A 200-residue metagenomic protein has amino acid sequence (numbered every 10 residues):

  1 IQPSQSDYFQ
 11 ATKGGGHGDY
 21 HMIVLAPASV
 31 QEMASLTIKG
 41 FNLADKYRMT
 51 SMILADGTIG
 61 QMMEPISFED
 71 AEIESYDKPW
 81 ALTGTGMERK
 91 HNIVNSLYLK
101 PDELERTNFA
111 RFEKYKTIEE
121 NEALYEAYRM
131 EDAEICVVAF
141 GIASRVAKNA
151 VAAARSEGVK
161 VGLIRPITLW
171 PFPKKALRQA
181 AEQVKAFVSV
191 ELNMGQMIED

Functional and structural regions predicted by a protein language model:
I1-Q5, S35-I38, M62-E69, N149 (+2 more regions): Short acidic, glycine/serine/threonine-rich loops at helix termini
Q2-G57: Conserved thiamine diphosphate
Q5-A11, E88-L97, K116-E119, F140-A147: Short low-complexity stretches enriched in small and charged residues
S6-T12, E72-D77, E182-F187: Short, structured secondary-structure boundary patches
H17, E113-D200: Thiamine diphosphate
A26-V30, V94-E105, F140, I167 (+1 more regions): Hydrophobic alpha-helical scaffolding
G40, S67, V184-A186: Short basic, glycine-rich beta-strand/loop surfaces that mediate nucleic-acid
R48-A127: Conformationally flexible catalytic loops at phosphate/diphosphate-handling active centers
